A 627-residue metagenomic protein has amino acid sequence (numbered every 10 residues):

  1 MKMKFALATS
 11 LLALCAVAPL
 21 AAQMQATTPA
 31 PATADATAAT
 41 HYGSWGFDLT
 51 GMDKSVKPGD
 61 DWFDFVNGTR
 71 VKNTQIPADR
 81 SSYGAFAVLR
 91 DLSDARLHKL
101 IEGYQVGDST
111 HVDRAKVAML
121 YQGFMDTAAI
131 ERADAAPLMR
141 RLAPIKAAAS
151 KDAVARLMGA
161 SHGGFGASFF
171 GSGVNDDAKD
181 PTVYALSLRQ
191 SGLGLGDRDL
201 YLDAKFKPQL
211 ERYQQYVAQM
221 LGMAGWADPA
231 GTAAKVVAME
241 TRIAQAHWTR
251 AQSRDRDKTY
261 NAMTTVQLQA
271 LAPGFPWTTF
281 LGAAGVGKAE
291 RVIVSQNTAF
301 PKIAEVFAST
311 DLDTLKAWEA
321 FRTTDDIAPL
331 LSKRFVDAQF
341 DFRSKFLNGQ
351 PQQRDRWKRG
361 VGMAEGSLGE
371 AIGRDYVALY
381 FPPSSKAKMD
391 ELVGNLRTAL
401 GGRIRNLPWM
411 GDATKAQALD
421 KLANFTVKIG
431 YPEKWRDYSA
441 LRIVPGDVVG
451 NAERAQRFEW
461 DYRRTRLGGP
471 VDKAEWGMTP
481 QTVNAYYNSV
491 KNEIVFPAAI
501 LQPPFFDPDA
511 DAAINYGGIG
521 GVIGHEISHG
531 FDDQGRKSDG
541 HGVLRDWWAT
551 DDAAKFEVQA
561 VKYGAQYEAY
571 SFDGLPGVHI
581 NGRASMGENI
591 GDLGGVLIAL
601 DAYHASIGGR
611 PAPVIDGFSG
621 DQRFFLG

Functional and structural regions predicted by a protein language model:
K2-M24: Gram-negative bacterial Sec-dependent N-terminal signal peptides
A22-T40: Compositionally biased, proline/threonine/alanine/serine-rich low-complexity intrinsically disordered stretches
A36, R242, L271-G274, I293-N297 (+5 more regions): Intrinsically disordered, low-complexity linker/terminal regions across diverse proteins
A38-H41, K57-D61, F65-A129: Active-site-surrounding "flap" and adjacent substrate/cofactor-binding loops of secreted or lumenal enzymes, prototyped
G46-M52, S82-A87, M125-D126, L142-P144 (+9 more regions): Second-shell loop/turn segments in exported
M52-K72, Y201-G222, M410, M586 (+1 more regions): Hydrophobic/aromatic-rich, well-ordered segments within soluble, folded domains that form packed cores
N73-P77, G173, D197-D199, H247-T249 (+3 more regions): Short, solvent-exposed loop/turn and secondary-structure capping segments
Y104-N395: Noncatalytic, helix-rich "gating/capping" subdomain that lines the substrate-entry/channel surface of large enzyme
